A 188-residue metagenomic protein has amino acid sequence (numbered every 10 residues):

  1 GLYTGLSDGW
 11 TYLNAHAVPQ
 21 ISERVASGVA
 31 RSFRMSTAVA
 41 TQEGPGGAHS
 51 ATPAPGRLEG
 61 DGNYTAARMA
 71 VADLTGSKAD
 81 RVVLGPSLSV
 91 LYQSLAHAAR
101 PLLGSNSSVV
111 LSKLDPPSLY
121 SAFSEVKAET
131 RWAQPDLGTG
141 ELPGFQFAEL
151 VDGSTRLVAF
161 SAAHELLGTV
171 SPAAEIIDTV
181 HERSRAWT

Functional and structural regions predicted by a protein language model:
G1-T188: Pyridoxal 5′-phosphate
